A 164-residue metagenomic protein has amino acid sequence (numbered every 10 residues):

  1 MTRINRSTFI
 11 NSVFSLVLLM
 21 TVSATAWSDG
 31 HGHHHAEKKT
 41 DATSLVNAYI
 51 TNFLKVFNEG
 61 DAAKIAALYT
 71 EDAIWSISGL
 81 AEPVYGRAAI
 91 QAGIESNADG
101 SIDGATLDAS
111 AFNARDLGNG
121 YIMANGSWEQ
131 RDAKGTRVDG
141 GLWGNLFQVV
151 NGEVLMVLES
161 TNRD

Functional and structural regions predicted by a protein language model:
T2-F14: Bacterial N-terminal signal peptides that target proteins for export
N11-S23: Bacterial N-terminal signal peptides
A24-A63, A67, A88: Short, low-complexity N-terminal intrinsically disordered segments enriched in polar/charged residues
T40-T43, A62-L117: A solvent-exposed, acidic/Ser-Thr-rich amphipathic alpha-helical stretch
S101, Q130-V138: Short, cysteine-centered beta-strand-loop-beta hairpins and adjacent loop/turn segments enriched in charged/polar
L117-G118, V150: Structural motif
N119-W128: A short hydrophobic beta-strand element
D139-D164: Short beta-strand edge/turn micro-motifs at domain boundaries
